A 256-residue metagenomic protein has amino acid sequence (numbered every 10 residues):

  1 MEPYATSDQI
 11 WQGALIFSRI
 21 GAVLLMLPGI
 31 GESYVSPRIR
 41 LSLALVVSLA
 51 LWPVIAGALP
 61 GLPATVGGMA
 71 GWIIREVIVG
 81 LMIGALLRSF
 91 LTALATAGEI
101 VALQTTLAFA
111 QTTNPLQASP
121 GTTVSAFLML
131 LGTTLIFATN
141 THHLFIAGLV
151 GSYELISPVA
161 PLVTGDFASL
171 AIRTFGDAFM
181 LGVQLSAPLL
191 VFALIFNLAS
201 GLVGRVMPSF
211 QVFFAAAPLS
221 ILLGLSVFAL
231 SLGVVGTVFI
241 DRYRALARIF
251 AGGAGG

Functional and structural regions predicted by a protein language model:
M1-G256: Hydrophobic alpha-helical segments and their helix-loop boundaries in membrane and membrane-proximal proteins
